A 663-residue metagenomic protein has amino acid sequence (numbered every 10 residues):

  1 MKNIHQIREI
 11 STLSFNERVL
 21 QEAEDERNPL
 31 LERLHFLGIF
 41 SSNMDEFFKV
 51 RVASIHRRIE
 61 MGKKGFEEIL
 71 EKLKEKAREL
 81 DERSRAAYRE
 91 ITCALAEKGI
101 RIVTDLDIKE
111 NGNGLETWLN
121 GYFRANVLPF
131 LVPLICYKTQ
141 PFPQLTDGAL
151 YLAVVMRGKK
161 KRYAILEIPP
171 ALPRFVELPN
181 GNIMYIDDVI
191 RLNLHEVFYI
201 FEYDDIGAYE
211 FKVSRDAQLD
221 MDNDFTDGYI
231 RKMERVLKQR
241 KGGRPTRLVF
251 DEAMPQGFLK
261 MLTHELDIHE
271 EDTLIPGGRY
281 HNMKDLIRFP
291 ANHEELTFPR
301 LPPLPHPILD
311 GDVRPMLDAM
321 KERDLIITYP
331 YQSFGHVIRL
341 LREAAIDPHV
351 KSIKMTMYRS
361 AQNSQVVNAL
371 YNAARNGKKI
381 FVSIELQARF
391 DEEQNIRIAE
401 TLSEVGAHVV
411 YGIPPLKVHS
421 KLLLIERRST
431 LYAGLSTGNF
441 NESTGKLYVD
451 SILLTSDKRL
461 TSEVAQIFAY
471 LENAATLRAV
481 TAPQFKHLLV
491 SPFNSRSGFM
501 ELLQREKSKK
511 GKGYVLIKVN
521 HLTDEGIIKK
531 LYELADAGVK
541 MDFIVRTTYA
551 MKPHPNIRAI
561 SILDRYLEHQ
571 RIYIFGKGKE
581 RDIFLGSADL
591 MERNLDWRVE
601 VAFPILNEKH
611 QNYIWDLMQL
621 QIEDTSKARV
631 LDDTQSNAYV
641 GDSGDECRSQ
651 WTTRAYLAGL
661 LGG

Functional and structural regions predicted by a protein language model:
M1-G513, E533-A537, T547-G663: N-terminal localization/anchoring segments of enzymes in phospholipid and broader phosphate metabolism
L516: Short glycine-rich phosphate-binding loop at a beta-alpha junction
K540-I544: Hydrophobic alpha/beta core scaffold segments
